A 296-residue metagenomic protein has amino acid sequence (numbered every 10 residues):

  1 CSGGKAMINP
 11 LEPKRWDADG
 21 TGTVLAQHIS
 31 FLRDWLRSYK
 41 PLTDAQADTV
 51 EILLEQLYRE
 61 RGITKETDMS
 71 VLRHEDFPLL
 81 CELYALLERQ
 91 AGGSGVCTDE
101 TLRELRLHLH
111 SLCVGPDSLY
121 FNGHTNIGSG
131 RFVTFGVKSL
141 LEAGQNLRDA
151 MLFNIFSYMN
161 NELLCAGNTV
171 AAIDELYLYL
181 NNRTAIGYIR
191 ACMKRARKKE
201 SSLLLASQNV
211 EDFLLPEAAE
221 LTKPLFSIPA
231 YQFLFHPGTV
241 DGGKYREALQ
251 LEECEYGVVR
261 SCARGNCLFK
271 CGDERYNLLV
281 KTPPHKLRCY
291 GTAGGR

Functional and structural regions predicted by a protein language model:
C1-S2, I8-S201, L205, E253 (+2 more regions): P-loop NTPase motor domains
Q208-E211: C-terminal amphipathic alpha-helical interaction region
F213-R296: C-terminal regions of RecA-like/P-loop NTPase motor modules
